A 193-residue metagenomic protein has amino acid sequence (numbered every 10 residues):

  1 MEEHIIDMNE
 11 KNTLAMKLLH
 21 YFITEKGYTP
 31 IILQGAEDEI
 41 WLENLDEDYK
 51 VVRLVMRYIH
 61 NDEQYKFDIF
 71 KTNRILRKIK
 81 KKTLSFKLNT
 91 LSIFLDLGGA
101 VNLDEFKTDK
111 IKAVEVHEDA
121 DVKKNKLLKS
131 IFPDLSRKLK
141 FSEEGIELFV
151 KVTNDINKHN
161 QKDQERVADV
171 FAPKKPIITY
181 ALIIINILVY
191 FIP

Functional and structural regions predicted by a protein language model:
M1-D38: Acidic-basic catalytic patches of nuclease active cores, encompassing PD-(D/E)XK and other metal-cofactor nuclease
T13-I23, I59-F70: Short, charged N-terminal beta->alpha structural module
Q34-I59: N-terminal interaction modules that seed assembly of large macromolecular complexes
E47-V52, E63-Q64, F70-P193: N-terminal signal-anchor transmembrane helix
